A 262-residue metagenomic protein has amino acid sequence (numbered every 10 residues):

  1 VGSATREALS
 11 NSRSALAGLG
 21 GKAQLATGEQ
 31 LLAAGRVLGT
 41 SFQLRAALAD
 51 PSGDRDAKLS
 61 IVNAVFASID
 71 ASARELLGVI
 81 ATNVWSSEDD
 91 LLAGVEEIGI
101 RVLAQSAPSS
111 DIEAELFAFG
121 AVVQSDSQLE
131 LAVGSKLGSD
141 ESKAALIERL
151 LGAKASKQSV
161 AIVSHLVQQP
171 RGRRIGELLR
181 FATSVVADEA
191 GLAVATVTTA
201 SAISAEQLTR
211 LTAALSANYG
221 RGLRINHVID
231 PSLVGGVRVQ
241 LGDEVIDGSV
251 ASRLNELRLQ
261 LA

Functional and structural regions predicted by a protein language model:
V1-Q240, E244, S249-A262: Elongated, mostly alpha-helical coiled-coil "stalk/stator" tethers of large membrane protein machines
